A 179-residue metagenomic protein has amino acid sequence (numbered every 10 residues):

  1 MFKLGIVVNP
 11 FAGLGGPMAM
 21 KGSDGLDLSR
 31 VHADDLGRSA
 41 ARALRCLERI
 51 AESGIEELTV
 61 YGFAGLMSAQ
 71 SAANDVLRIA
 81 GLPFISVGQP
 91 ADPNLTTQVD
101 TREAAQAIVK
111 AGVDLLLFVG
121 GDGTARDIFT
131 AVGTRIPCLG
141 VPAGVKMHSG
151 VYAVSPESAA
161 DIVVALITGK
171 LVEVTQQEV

Functional and structural regions predicted by a protein language model:
M1-D114, A160-V179: ATP/NTP phosphate-donor binding region
P10-G13, A64-S68, F118-R126, V145-M147: Gly/Ser/Thr-rich loops at beta-strand to alpha-helix junctions that form or flank small-molecule/cofactor-binding
G16-P17, A72, D127-F129, G150: Short glycine-/acidic-enriched loop or helix-start segments at secondary-structure transitions that form or flank
T101, D122-A125, C138, P156 (+1 more regions): Hydrophobic, well-ordered secondary-structure segments
L115, V119, I128, V132-P156: Short, acidic/small-residue loops that bind anionic groups at enzyme active sites
